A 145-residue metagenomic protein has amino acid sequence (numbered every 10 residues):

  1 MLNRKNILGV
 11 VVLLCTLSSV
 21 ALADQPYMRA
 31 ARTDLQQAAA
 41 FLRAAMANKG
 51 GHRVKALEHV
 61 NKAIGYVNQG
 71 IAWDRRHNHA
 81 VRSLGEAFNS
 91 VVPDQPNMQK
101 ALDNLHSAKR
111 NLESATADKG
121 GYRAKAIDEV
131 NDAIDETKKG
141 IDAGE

Functional and structural regions predicted by a protein language model:
M1-G9: Bacterial N-terminal signal peptides that target proteins for export
N3, S18-A21: N-terminal leader/targeting segments and the first structural element of proteins
G9-S18: Bacterial N-terminal signal peptides
V20-E145: Long, charged/polar, soluble alpha-helical segments
